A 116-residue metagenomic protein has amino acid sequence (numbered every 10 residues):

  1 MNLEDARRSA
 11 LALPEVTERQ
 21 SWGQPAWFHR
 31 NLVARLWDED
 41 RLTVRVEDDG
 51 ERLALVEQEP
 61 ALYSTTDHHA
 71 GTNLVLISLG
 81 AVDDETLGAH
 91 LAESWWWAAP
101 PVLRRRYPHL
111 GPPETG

Functional and structural regions predicted by a protein language model:
M1-G116: Charge-dense, helix-prone N-terminal extensions
